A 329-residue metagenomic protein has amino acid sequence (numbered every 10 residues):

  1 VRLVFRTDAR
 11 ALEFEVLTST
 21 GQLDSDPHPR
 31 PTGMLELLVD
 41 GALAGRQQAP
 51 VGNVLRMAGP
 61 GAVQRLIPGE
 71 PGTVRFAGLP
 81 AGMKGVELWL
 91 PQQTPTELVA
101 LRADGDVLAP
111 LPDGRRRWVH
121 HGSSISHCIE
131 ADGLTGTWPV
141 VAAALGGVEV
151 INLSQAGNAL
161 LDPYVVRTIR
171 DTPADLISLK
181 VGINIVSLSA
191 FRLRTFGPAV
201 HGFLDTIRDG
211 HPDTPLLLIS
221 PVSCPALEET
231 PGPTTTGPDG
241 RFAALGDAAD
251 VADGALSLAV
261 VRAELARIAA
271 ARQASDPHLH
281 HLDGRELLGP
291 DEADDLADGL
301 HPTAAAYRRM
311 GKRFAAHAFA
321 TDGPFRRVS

Functional and structural regions predicted by a protein language model:
V1-R117, P238, F319-S329: N-terminal secretory targeting modules
L79, V86-P173: Serine-esterase "nucleophile elbow" of acetyl-processing enzymes
A142, L161-D209, D213, P221-E228: Oxyanion-hole/transition-state-stabilizing segment in secreted/luminal serine hydrolases and related acyltransferases
E149, P215-L217, H280: Proline-centered loop/turn at the N-terminus of a beta-strand
G182-F196, A249-L258, D298-P302: The substrate-binding groove and active-site-proximal loops of carbohydrate-active enzymes, especially glycoside
E228-L282, R309, R313, R326-V328: Substrate-gating cap/lid alpha-helix
L296-S329: Histidine-centered active-site loop/cap adjacent to the catalytic His in serine esterases/O-acetyl transfer systems
